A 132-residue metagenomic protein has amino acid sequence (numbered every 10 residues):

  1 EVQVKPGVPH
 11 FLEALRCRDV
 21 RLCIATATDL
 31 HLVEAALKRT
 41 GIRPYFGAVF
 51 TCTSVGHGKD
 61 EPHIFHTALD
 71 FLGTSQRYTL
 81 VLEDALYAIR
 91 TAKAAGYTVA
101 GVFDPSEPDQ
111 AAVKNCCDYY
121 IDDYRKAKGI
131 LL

Functional and structural regions predicted by a protein language model:
E1-I24, L30, E34: Short, acidic loop-to-helix structural element flanking the phosphoryl-transfer center in phosphate-processing enzymes
E13-R16, D29-L30, E34-L132: Asp-based, Mg2+/Mn2+-dependent phosphohydrolase catalytic module
